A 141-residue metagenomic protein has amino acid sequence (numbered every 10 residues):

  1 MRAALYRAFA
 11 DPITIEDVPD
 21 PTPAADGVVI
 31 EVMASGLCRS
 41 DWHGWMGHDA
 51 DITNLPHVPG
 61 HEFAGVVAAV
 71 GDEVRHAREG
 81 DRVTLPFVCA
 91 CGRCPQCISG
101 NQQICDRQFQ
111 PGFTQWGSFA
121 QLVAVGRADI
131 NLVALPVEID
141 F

Functional and structural regions predicted by a protein language model:
M1-R2: Extreme N-terminal starter segment of soluble prokaryotic enzymes
Y6-R7, W45, A68-G71, C97-S99 (+2 more regions): Short beta-strand-to-turn element immediately C-terminal to the catalytic PLP-Schiff-base lysine in fold type I
A10-I15, R39-S40: Short N-terminal binding/cap micro-motifs at the start of the first secondary-structure element
T14, A24, E79, S118-F119 (+1 more regions): A generic structural signal for well-ordered coil/turn residues at beta-strand boundaries that shape enzyme active-site
P21-S35, H48-P95, P136: Glycine-rich beta-strand-centered segment in the early N-terminal region that forms part of a ligand/cofactor-binding
S40-M46: Cytochrome P450 core scaffold surrounding the K-helix E-X-X-R motif and the conserved "meander" helix-loop region
W42, H76, I104-D106: Short, solvent-exposed secondary-structure boundary/capping segments
I52, C91-F141: NAD(P)H dinucleotide-binding glycine-rich loop of Rossmann-like/cofactor-binding domains, especially the beta1-alpha1
